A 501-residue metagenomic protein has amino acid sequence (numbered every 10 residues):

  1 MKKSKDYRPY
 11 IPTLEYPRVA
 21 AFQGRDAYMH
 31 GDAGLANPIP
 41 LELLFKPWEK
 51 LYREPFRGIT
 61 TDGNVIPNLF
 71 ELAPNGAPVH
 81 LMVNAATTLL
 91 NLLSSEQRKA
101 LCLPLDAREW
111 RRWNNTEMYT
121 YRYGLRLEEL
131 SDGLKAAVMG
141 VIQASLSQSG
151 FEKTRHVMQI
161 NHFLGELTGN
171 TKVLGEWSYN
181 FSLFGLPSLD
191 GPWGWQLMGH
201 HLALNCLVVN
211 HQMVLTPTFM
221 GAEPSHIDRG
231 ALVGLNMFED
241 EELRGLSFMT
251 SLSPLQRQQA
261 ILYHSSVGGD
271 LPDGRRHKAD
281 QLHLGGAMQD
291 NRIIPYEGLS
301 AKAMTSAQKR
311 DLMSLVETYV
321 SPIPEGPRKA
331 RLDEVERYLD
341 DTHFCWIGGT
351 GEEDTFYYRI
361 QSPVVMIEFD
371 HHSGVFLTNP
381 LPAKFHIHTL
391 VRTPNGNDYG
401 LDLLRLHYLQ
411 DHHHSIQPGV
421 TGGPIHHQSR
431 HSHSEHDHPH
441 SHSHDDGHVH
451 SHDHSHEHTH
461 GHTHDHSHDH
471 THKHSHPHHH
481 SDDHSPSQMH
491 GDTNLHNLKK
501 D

Functional and structural regions predicted by a protein language model:
M1-L92, K99-D132, A136-S147, F151-H433 (+1 more regions): A cross-kingdom marker for long, charged
H412-K500: Histidine-centered metal-binding segments
